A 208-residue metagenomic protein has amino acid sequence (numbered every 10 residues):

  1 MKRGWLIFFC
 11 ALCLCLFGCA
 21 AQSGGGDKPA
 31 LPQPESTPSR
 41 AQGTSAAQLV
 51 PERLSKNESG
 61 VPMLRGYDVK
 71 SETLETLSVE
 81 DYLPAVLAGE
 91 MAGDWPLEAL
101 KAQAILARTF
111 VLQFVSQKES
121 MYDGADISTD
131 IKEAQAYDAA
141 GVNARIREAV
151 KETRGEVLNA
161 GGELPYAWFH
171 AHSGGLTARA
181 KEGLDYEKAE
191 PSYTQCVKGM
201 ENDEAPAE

Functional and structural regions predicted by a protein language model:
M1-E208: Conserved, single-site charged/polar hotspot
